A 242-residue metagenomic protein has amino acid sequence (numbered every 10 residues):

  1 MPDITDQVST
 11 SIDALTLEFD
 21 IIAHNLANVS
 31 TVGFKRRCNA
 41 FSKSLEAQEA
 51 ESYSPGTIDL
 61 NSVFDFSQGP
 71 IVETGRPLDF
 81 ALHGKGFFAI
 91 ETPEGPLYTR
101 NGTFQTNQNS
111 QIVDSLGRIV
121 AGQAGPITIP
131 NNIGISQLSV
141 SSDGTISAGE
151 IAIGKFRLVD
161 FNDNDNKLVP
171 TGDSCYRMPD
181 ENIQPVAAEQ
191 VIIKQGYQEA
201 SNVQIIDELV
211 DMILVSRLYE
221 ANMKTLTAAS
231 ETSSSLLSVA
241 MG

Functional and structural regions predicted by a protein language model:
M1-G242: Amphipathic alpha-helical polymerization modules
